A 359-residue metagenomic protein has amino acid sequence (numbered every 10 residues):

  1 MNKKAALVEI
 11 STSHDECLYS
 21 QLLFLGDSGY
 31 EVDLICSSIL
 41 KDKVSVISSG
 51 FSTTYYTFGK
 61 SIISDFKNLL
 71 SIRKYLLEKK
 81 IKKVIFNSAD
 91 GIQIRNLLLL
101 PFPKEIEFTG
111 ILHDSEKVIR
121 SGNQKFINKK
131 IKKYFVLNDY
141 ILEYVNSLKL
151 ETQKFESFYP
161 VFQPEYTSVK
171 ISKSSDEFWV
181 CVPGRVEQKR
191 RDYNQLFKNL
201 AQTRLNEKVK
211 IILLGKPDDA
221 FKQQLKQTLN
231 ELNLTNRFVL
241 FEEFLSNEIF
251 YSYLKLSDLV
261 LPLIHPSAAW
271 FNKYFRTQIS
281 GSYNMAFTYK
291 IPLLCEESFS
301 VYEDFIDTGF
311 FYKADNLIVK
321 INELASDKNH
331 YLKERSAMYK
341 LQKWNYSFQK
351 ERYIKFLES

Functional and structural regions predicted by a protein language model:
A6-V8, S71-Q93, E107-T109, L259: Short N-terminal targeting/anchoring amphipathic segment
L7-L23, Q188-R191: A short, glycine/small-residue-rich beta-strand->loop->alpha-helix junction that serves as a flexible
I39-K41, D114-E116, Y140-I141, K154-S168 (+2 more regions): Short beta-strand->alpha-helix junction loop in the catalytic core of nucleotide-activated group-transfer enzymes
K117-F155, F162, E303: A short, active-site helix/loop in glycosyltransferases that binds the activated sugar's phosphate group
K170-R191, L196-L200, I211-L213: Conserved donor-binding/catalytic core segment of Leloir-type glycosyltransferases
G215, Q224-L259: Nucleotide-activated donor-binding/catalytic signature segment of Leloir-type glycosyltransferases, i.e., the conserved
P262-N284, T288, E296-S298, Y302-E303: Nucleotide-sugar-dependent
A314-S359: A charged, aromatic-enriched C-terminal amphipathic alpha-helix characteristic of glycosyltransferases across folds
